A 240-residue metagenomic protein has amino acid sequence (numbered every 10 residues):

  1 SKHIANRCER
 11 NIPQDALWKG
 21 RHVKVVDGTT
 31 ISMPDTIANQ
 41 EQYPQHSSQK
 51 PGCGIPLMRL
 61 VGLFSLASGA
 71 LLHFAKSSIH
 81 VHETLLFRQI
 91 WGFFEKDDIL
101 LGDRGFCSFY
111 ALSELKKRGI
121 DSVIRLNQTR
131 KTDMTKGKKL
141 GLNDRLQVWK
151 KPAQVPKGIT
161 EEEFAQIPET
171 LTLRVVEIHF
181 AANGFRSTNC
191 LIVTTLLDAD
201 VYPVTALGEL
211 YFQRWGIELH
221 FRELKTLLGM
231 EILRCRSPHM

Functional and structural regions predicted by a protein language model:
S1-R7, P13-H22, V26-M240: Single, function-defining residue in the core of a domain
